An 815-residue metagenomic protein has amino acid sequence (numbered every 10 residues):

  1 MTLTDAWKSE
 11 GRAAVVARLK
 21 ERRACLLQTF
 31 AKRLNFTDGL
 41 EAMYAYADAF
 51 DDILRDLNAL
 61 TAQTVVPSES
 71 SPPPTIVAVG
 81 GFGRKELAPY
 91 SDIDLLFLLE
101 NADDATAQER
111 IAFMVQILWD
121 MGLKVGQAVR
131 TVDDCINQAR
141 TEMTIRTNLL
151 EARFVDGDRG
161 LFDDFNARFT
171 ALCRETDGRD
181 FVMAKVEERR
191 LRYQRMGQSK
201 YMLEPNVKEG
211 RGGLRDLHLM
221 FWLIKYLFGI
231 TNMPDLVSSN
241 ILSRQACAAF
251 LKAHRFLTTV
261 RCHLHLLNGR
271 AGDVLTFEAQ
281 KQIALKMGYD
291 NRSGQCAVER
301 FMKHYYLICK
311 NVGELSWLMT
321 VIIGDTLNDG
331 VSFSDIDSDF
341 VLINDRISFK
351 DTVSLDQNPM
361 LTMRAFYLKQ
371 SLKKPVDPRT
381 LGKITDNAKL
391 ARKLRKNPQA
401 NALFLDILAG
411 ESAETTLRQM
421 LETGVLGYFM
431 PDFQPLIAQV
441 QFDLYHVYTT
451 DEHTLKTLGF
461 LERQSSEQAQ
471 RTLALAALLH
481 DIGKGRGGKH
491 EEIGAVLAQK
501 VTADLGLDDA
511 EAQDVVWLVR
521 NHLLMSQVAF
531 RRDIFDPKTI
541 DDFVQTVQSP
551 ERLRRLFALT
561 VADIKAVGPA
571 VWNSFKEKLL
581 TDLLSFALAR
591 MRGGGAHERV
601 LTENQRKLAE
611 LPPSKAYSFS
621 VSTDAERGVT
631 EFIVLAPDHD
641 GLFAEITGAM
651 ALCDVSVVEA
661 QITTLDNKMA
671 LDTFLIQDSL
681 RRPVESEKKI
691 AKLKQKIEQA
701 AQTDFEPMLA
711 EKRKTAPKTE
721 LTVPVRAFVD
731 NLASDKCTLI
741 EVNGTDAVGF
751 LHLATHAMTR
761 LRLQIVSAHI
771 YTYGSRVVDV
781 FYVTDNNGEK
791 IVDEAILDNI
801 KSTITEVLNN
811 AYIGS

Functional and structural regions predicted by a protein language model:
M1-V79, K85-L87, S91-L444: Non-catalytic interface/linker regions that flank or bridge core catalytic/transmembrane domains
A47-Q63, D451, L455-L458, M650-L652 (+1 more regions): A short, contiguous, amphipathic alpha-helix enriched in charged residues
R84-R110, S238, F250-L251, T258 (+2 more regions): Divalent metal-dependent catalytic cores for phosphoryl transfer on phosphate-bearing substrates
K85-Y90, L118, S465-Q468, T664-N667 (+1 more regions): Short glycine/proline-enriched loop/turn "hinge" motifs that connect secondary-structure elements and lie
L123-Q127, I136-A139, A391-N401, L405-D406 (+6 more regions): Conserved catalytic alpha/beta cores of large enzymes that bind or transform nucleotide phosphates and polynucleotides
F256-L257, L285, Q295-I347, F535-S815: Regulatory modules associated with amino-acid/nitrogen control
K396-A476, D481, G485-E491, V496-K500 (+1 more regions): Long, K/E/R/D-enriched contiguous segments that form extended
